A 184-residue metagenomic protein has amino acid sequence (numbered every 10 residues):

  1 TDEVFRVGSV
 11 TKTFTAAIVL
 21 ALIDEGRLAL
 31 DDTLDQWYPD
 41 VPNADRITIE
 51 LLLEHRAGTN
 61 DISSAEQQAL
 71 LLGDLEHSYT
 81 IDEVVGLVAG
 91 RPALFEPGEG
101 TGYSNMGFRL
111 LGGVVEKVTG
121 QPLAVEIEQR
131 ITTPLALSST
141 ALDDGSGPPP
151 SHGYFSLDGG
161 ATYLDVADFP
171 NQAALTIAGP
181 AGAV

Functional and structural regions predicted by a protein language model:
T1-L52, F95-M106, G179-G182: Short active-site loop at a secondary-structure junction that contains or immediately precedes the catalytic residue(s)
D45-V184: Short, surface-exposed loop or secondary-structure junction motifs that flank catalytic or metal-binding residues
